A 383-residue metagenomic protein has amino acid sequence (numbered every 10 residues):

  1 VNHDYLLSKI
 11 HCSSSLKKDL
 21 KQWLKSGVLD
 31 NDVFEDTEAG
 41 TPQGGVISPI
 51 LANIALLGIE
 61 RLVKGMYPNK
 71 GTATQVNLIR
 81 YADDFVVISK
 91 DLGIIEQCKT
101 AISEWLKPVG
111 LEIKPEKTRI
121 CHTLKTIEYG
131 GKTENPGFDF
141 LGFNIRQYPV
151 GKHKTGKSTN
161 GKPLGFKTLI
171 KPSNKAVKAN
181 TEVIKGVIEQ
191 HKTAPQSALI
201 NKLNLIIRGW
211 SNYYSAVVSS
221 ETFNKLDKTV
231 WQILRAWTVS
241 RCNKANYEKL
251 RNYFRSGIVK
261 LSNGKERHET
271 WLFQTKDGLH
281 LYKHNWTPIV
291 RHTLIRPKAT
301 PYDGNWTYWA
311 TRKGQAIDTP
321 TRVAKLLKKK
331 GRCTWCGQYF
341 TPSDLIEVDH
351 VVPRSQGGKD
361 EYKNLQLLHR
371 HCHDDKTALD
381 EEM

Functional and structural regions predicted by a protein language model:
V1-M383: Non-catalytic terminal/accessory segments
